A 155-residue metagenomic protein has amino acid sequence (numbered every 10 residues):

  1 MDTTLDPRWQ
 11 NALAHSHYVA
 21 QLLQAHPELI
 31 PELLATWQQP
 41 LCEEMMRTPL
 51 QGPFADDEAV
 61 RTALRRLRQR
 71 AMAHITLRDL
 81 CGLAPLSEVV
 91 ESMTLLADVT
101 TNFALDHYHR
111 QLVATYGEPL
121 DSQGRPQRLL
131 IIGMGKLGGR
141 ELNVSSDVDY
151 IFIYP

Functional and structural regions predicted by a protein language model:
M1-P155: Non-catalytic regulatory/linker segments of enzymes
